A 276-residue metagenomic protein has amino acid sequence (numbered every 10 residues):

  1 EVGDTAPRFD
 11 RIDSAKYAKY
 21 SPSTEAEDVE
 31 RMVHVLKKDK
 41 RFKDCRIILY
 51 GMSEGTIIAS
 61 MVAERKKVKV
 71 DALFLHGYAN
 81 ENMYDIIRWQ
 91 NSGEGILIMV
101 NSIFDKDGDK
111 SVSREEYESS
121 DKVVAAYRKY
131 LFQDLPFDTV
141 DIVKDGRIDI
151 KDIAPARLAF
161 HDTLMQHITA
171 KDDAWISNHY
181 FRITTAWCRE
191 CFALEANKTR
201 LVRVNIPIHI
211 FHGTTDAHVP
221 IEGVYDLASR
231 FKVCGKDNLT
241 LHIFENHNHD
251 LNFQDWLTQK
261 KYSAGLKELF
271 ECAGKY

Functional and structural regions predicted by a protein language model:
A6-D39: Alpha/beta-hydrolase active-site loop
R41-S53: Alpha/beta-hydrolase fold nucleophile elbow
T56-K67: Short glycine-enriched nucleophile-adjacent loop and the immediately C-terminal alpha-helix near the catalytic center
I57, V70-K110, R114: A catalytic-pocket lid/entrance helix-loop region that shapes and gates access to the active site across common
L97-G108, Y130-K144: Primarily EF-hand calcium-binding motifs
Y117, I206, P220-F231: Short alpha-helix in the alpha/beta-hydrolase fold that links the catalytic acid
V204, I210-H212, D216: Short beta-strand/loop motif that positions the catalytic acidic residue of the alpha/beta-hydrolase fold
E245-L251, D255-Y276: Catalytic active-site module of serine/aspartate enzymes centered on a nucleophile-bearing elbow/loop
